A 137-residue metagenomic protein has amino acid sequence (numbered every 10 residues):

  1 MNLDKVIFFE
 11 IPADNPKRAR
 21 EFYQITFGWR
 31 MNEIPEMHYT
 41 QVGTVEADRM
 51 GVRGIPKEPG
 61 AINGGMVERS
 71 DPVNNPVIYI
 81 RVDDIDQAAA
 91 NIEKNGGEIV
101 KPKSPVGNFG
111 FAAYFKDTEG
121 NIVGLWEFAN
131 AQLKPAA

Functional and structural regions predicted by a protein language model:
M1-E21, N75-I80, E127-A137: N-terminal beta-strand motif that seeds the catalytic metal site of vicinal oxygen chelate
E10-P59: Core segments of cupin and vicinal oxygen chelate
D14-P16, V77-I122: Vicinal oxygen chelate
R30-M37, S104-V106, A129-L133: Conserved catalytic-core motifs of GNAT/GCN5-like acyltransferases
E36-Y39, P72-N74, V106-F111: Short acidic/glycine-enriched loop/turn segments that link adjacent beta-strands
G43-A47, F115-T118, F128: Active-site beta-strand termini and strand-to-loop segments that position acidic
